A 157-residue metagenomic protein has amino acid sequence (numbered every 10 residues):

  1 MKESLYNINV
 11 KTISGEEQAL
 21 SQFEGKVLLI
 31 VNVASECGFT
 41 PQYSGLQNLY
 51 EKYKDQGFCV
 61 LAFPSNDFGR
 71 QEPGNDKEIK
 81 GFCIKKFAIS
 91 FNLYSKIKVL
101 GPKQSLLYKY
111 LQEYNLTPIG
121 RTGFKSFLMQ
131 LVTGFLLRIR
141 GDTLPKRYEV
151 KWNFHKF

Functional and structural regions predicted by a protein language model:
M1-S21: N-terminal "domain-start" segment that seeds a small globular fold
Q22, K54-D55, E149-V150: Extracellular/periplasmic catalytic domains that process cell-envelope and extracellular macromolecules
G25-L28, S35-E36, T40-P64, C83-F87: Conserved helix-turn-beta segment immediately C-terminal to the redox Cys motif in thioredoxin-like folds
N32, K54-D76, I89-G101: Thiol-based oxidoreductase modules, predominantly thioredoxin-like and allied folds used for disulfide exchange
F39-Q42, E72, Q104: Alpha-helix N-cap/helix-start motif
F82-F157: Thiol/selenol-based redox catalytic cores and closely related redox-interacting motifs
